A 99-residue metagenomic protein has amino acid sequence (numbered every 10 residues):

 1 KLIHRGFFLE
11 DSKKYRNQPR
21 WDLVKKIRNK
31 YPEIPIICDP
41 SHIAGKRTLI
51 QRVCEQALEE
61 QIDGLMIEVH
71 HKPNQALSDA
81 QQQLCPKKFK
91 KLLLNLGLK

Functional and structural regions predicted by a protein language model:
K1-K72: Catalytic alpha/beta core domains of metabolic enzymes, predominantly
H71-K99: C-terminal helical cap(s) of enzyme catalytic domains, especially alpha/beta-barrels
